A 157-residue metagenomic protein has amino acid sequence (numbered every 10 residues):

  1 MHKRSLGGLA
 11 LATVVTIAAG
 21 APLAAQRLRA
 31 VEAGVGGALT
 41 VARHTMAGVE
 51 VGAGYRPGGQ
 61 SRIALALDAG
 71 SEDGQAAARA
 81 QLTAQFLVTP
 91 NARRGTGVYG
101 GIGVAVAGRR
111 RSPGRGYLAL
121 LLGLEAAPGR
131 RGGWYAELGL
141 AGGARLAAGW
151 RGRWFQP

Functional and structural regions predicted by a protein language model:
M1-L28, P157: Cleavable N-terminal export/targeting peptides
G7, A12-I17, V41, T45 (+2 more regions): A generic structural micro-environment signature that highlights single residues at secondary-structure boundaries
A21-R79, F86, R151-P157: Short glycine/proline- and aromatic-enriched beta-strand/turn motifs that initiate or cap beta-hairpins
G36, G48, G101-A105, G123 (+2 more regions): Glycine-centered flexibility sites
V41, P90-A92, G108-R110, G142 (+1 more regions): Residues that cap or initiate secondary-structure elements
G52-R115, A119-P128: Gram-negative (and chloroplast) outer-membrane scaffold detector with strong preference for beta-barrel transmembrane
Q60-I63, R115-P157: Predominantly the C-terminal beta-signal and adjacent terminal strand-loop region of outer-membrane beta-barrel
